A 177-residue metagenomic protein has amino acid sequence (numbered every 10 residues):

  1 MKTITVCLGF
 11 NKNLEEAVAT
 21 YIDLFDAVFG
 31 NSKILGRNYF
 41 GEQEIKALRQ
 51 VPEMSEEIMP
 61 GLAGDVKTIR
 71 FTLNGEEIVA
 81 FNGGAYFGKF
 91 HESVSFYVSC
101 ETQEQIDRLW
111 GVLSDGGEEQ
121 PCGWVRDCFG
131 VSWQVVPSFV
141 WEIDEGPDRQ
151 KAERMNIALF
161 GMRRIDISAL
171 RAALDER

Functional and structural regions predicted by a protein language model:
K2-I4: Extreme N-terminal starter segment of soluble prokaryotic enzymes
L8-G75: Core segments of cupin and vicinal oxygen chelate
F10, L14-E15, L24, T72-E77 (+4 more regions): Vicinal oxygen chelate
E42-A47, V140-R154: A short, polar/charged loop-to-alpha-helix boundary motif
Q150-R177: C-terminal cap/linker of serine protease catalytic domains
